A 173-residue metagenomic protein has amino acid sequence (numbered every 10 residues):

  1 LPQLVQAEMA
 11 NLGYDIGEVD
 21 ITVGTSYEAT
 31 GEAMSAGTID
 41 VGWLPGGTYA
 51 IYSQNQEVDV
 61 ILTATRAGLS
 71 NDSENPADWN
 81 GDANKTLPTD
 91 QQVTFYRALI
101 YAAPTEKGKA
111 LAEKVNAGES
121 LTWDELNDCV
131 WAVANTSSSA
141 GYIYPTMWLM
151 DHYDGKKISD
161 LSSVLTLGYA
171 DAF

Functional and structural regions predicted by a protein language model:
L1-D20, E28-A29, M147: Short, polar/charged alpha-helical segment
Q3-L4, A29, A33, T38 (+5 more regions): Extracytoplasmic/secreted proteins, especially bacterial periplasmic and envelope-associated proteins
I16, A36, L44-G46, F95-R97 (+1 more regions): Extracytoplasmic
G17, T38-I39, V58-D59, N127-V130 (+1 more regions): Loop/turn elements at helix/coil->beta-strand transitions in domains of secreted/extracellular proteins
V19-E32, P45, K157-F173: Short helix-initiation/N-cap motifs at beta->coil->alpha
V23-E28, G37-A50, N55-Q56, T63-A67: Beta->alpha turn/N-cap motifs
T65-G141, T146-Y153: A conserved helix-loop-strand patch within extracytoplasmic ligand-binding domains of the periplasmic binding
